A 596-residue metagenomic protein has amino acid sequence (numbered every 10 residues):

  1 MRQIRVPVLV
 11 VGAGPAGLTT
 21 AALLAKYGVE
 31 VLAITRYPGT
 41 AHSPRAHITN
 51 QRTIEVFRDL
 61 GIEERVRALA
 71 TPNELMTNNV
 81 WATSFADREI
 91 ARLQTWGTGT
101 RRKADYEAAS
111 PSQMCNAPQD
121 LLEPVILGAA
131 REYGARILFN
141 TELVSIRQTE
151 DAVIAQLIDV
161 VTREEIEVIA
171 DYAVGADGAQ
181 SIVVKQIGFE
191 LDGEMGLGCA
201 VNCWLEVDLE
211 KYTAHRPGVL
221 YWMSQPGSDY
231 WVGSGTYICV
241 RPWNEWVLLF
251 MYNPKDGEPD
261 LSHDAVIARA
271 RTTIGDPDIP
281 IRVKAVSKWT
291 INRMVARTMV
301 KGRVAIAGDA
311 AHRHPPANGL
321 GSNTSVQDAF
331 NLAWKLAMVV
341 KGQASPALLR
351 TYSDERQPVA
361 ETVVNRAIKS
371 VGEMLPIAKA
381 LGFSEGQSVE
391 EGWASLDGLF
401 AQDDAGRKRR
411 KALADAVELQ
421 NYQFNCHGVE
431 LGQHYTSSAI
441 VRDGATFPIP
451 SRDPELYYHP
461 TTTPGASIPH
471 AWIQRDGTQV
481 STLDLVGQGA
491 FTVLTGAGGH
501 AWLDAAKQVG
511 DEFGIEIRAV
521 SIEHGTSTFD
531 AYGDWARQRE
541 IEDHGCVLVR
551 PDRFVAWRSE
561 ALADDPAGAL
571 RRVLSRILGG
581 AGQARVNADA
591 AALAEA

Functional and structural regions predicted by a protein language model:
Q3-A33: N-terminal Rossmann-like FAD-binding beta1-loop-alpha1 element of flavoenzymes
I4-V6, T162-Y172: Core beta-strand elements of the Rossmann-like FAD/NAD(P) dinucleotide-binding domain in flavoenzyme oxidoreductases
G12-A21, I126, G175, D256 (+7 more regions): Conserved mid-domain beta->alpha element of the FAD-binding
H42-R131, D229: Active-site-adjacent segment of FAD-dependent monooxygenases/related oxidoreductases
G128, Y172, A176-I291: Conserved FAD-binding catalytic core of PHBH/FMO-like flavoproteins
F139-V153: A conserved short coil-to-beta-strand element within the FAD-binding core of flavoproteins
D264, T272, A296-A305, V486 (+1 more regions): Conserved flavin/dinucleotide-binding core of flavoenzymes
A337-A466, G487, F491, G498 (+3 more regions): C-terminal helical "tail/cap" subdomain of flavin- and related membrane-associated enzymes
